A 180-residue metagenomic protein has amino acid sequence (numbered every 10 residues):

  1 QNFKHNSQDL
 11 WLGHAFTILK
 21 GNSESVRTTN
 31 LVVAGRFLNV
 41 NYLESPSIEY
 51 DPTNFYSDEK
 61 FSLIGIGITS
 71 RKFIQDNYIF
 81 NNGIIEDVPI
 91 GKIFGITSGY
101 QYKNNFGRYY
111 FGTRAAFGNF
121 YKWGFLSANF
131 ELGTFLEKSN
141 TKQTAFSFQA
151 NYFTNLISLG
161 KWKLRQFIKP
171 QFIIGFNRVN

Functional and structural regions predicted by a protein language model:
Q1-N151: Transmembrane beta-strand segments of outer-membrane beta-barrel domains in Gram-negative and organellar OMPs
T141-N180: Extracytoplasmic gating/loop element in the C-terminal half of outer-membrane beta-barrel translocons and assembly
